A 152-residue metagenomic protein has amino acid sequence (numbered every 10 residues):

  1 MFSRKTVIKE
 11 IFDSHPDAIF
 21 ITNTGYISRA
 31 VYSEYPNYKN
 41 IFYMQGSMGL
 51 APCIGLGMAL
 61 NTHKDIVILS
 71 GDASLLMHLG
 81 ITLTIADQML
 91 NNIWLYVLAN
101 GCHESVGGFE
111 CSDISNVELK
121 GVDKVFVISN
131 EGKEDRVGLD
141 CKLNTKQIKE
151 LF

Functional and structural regions predicted by a protein language model:
M1, G25-S28, N91: Short hydrophobic/aromatic-rich motifs at helix boundaries and adjacent loops
M1-D17: Active-site pocket-lining segments that scaffold enzyme catalytic pockets across diverse folds
K5-T6, S33-F152: Thiamine diphosphate
D17-A18, N91: A general structural signal for well-ordered secondary-structure junctions
A18-Y38: Acidic-glycine-rich active-site phosphate/pyrophosphate-binding loop
